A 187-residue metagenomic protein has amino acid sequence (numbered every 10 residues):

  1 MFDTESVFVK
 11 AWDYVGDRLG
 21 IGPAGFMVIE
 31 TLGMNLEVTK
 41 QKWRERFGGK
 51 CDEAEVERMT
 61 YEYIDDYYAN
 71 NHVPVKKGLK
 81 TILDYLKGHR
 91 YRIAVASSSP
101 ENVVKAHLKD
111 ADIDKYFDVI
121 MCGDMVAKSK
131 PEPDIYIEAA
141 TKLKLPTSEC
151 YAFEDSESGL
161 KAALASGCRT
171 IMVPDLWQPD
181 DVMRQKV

Functional and structural regions predicted by a protein language model:
M1-S6: Asp-based phosphoryl-transfer active-site loop
V7, T31-N35, M59, P74-G78 (+4 more regions): Short beta->alpha linker loops
F8-I29: Conserved phosphoryl-transfer catalytic core
Y14-L19, T81-Y91: A short, Lys/Arg-enriched amphipathic alpha-helix followed by its capping loop at the start of a domain
V15-G16, N35-K50, H107, A139-A140: Helix-loop "lid/cap" segments that line or gate small-molecule binding pockets
G22-M27, K42-T81, H89: Metal-dependent phosphoesterase signature
D84-K87, P100-V187: Asp-based, Mg2+/Mn2+-dependent phosphohydrolase catalytic module
